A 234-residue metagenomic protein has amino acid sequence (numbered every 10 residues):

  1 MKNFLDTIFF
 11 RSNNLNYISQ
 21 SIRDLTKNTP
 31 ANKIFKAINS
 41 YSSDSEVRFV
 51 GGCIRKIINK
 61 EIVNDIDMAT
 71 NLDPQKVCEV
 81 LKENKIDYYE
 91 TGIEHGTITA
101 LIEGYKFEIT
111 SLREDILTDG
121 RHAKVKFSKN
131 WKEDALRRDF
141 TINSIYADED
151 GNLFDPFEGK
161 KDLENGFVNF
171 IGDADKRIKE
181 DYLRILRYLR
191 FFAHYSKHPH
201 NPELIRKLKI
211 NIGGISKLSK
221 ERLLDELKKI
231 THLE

Functional and structural regions predicted by a protein language model:
M1-E234: Catalytic cores of the polymerase beta-like nucleotidyltransferase superfamily and closely associated nucleotide
